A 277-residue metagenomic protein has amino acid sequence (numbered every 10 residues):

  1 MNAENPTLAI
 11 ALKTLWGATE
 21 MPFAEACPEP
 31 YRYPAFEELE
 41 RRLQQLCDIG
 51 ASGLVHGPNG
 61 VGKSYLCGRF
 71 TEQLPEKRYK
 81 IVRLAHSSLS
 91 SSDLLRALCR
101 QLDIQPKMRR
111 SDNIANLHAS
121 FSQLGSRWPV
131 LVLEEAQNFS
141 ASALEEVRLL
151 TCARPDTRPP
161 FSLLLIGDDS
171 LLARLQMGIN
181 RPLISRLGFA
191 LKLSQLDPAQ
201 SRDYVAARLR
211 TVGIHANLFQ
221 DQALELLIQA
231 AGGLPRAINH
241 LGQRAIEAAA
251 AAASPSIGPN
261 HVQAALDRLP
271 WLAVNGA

Functional and structural regions predicted by a protein language model:
M1-G50, W271-A277: A short, basic N-terminal segment
N2-A11, P182, R210-A277: C-terminal alpha-helical "lid" subdomain
T19-A24, Y79, L89-M108: Conserved NTP-binding/hydrolysis module of P-loop NTPases
I49-R69: Walker A/P-loop nucleotide-binding motif
S52, A119, G125-L165, M177-G178: Conserved Walker B catalytic segment
T71, L171-R186: Short regulatory helix/loop adjacent to the ATP-binding pocket of P-loop NTPases
L84-S87, L175, G188-S201: Conserved AAA+ ATPase "SRH/arginine-finger" region at the nucleotide-binding site
L193-Q220: Conserved small helical "lid"/interfacial subdomain of P-loop NTPases
